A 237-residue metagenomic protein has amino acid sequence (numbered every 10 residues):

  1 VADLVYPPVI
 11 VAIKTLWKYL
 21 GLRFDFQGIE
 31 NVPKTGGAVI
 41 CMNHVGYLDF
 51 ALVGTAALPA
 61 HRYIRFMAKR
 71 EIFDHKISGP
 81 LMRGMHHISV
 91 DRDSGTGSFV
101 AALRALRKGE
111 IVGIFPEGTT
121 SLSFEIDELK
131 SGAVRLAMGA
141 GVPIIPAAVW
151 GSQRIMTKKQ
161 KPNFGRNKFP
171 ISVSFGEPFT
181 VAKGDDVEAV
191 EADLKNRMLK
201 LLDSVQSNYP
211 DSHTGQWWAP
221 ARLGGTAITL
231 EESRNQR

Functional and structural regions predicted by a protein language model:
V1-G28, L52, A60, H75-M85: A transmembrane-helix-recognition feature enriched in membrane-embedded lipid enzymes and envelope glyco-/phospholipid
L4-V5, T96-R237: Non-catalytic C-terminal accessory region of glycerolipid acyltransferases and related lyso-lipid remodeling enzymes
T15-G21, S89-D93, S123: Short, flexible loop segments at the rims of nucleotide/cofactor-binding pockets, characterized by
K18-L20, K34, A60, K108 (+1 more regions): Short, structurally constrained coil/turn elements that cap an alpha-helix or connect an alpha-helix to the following
R23-Q27, D93-F99: Glycine-rich, highly charged phosphate/nucleotide-binding loops
F26-Q27, I88-D91, V181: Short acidic-hydrophobic, aromatic-tinged amphipathic segments that line or gate anion-handling sites
G28-P33, R104: Short amphipathic alpha-helix with an adjacent loop that forms part of the alpha/beta core around
P33-S94: Catalytic core of membrane glycerolipid acyltransferases/transacylases, capturing the structured, soluble-facing
